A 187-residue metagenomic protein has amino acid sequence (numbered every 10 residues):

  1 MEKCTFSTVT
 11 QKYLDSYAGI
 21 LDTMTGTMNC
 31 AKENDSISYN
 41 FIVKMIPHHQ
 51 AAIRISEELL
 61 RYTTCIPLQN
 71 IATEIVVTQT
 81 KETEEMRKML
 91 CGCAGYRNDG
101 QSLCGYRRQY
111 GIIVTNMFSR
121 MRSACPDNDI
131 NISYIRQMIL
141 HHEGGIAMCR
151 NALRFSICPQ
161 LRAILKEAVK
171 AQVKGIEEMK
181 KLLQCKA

Functional and structural regions predicted by a protein language model:
M1-A187: All-alpha RGS (Regulator of G-protein Signaling) helical domain and cognate RGS-like helical scaffolds
